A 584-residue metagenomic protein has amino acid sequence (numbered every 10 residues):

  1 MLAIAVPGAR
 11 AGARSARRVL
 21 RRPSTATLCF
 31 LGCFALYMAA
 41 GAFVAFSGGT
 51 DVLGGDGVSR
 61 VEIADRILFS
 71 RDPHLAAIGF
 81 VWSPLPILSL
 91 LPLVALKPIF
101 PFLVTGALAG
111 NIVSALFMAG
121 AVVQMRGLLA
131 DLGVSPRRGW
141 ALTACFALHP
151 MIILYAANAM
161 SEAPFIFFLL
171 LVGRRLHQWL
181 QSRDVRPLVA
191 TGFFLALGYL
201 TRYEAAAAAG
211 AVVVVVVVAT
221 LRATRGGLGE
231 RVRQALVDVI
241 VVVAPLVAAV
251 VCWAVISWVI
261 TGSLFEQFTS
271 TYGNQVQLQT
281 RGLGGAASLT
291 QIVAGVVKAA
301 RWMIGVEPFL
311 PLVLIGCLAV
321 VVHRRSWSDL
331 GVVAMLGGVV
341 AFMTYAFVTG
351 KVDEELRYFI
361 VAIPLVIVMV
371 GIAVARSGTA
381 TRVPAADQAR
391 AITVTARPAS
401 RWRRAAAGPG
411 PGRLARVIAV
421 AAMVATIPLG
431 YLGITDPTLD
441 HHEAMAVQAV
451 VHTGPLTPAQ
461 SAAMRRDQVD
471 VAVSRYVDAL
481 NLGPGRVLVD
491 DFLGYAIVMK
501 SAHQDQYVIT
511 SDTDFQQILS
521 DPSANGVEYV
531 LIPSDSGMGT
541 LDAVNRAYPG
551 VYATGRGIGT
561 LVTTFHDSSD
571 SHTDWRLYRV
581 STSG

Functional and structural regions predicted by a protein language model:
F30-L31, R137, G210-V213, V243-V247 (+1 more regions): Signature aromatic-anchored transmembrane alpha helix within multi-pass, membrane-resident enzymes that catalyze glycan
E62-I63, I78-F102: Short hydrophobic/aromatic helix or loop-helix immediately within or flanking a transmembrane segment in polytopic
G79-W82, M151-P164: Short acidic/glycine- and proline-prone juxtamembrane loop motifs at membrane-interface regions of multi-pass membrane
A109-G133, L171, L318-A319: Transmembrane-helix motifs of polytopic, lipid-linked glycan transferases
Y155-A156, E162, G198, Y203 (+4 more regions): Hydrophobic/aromatic-rich transmembrane helices and adjacent perimembrane loops
V218, R222, A235-V313, A425-H441: Membrane-lumen/periplasm interface segments of specific transmembrane helices in polyprenyl phosphate-linked
V297-V333, V340: Hydrophobic, aromatic-rich transmembrane alpha-helices and their immediate juxtamembrane boundary segments
L414-F492: Membrane-embedded, lumen/periplasm-facing catalytic core of multi-pass transferases that use lipid-linked donors
